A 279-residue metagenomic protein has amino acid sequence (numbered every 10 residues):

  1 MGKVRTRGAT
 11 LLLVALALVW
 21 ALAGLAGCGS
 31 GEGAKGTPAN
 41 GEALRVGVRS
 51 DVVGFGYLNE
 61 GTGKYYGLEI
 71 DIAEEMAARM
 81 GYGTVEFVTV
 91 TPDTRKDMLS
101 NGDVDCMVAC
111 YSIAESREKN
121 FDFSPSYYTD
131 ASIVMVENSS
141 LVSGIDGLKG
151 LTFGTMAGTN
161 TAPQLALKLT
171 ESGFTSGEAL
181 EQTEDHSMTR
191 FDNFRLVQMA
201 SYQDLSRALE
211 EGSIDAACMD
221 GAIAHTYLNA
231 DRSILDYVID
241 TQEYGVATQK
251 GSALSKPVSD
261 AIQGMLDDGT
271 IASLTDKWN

Functional and structural regions predicted by a protein language model:
G29, I70-M80, S139-V142, D146-A162 (+2 more regions): Extended ligand-binding regions for polar small-molecule ligands
S30-A34, G83-E86, V90, N160-L196 (+2 more regions): Ligand-binding clefts/hinges and TM-proximal coupling segments of bilobed small-molecule sensing domains
K35-C110, Q198, V258, D268-S273 (+1 more regions): Extracytoplasmic small-molecule ligand-binding "clamshell" domains of the periplasmic binding protein/Venus flytrap
S50, Y128-V136, T189, G221-Q263: Periplasmic-binding protein-like
S50-G54, T62-R79, D130-A200, A222: Bilobed "Venus flytrap"/periplasmic-binding protein-like clamshell domains and structurally analogous long
I70, E74, A78, E86-G147 (+2 more regions): Acidic, polar ligand-binding/catalytic clefts
A78-R79, E86-T89, D93-M107, N120-D122 (+3 more regions): Short helices/loops that flank or line small-molecule/ion binding pockets
C110-N120, A166-L167, Q203-D240: A ligand-binding cleft/hinge motif common to bilobed small-molecule-binding domains
